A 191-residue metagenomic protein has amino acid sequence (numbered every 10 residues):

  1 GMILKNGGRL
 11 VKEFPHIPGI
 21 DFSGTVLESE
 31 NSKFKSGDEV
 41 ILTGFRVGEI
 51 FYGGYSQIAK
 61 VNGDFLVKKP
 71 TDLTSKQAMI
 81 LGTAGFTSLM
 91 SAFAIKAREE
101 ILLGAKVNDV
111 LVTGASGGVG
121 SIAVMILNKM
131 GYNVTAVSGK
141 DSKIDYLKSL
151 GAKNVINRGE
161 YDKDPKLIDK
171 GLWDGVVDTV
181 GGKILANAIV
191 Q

Functional and structural regions predicted by a protein language model:
L4-V47, G53: Glycine-rich beta-strand-centered segment in the early N-terminal region that forms part of a ligand/cofactor-binding
V11, T43-G114: NAD(P)H dinucleotide-binding glycine-rich loop of Rossmann-like/cofactor-binding domains, especially the beta1-alpha1
D38-E39, I58, K129: Residue-level marker of beta-strand positions
G85-F86, G114-S121, D178-G182: Glycine-rich NAD(P) Rossmann-fold beta1-alpha1 loop
V112, N128-N187: Adenosine-nucleotide cofactor-binding segment
G120-K129: Surface-exposed amphipathic alpha-helices with a cationic face
V190-Q191: Conserved helix-to-beta-strand junction in the class I
